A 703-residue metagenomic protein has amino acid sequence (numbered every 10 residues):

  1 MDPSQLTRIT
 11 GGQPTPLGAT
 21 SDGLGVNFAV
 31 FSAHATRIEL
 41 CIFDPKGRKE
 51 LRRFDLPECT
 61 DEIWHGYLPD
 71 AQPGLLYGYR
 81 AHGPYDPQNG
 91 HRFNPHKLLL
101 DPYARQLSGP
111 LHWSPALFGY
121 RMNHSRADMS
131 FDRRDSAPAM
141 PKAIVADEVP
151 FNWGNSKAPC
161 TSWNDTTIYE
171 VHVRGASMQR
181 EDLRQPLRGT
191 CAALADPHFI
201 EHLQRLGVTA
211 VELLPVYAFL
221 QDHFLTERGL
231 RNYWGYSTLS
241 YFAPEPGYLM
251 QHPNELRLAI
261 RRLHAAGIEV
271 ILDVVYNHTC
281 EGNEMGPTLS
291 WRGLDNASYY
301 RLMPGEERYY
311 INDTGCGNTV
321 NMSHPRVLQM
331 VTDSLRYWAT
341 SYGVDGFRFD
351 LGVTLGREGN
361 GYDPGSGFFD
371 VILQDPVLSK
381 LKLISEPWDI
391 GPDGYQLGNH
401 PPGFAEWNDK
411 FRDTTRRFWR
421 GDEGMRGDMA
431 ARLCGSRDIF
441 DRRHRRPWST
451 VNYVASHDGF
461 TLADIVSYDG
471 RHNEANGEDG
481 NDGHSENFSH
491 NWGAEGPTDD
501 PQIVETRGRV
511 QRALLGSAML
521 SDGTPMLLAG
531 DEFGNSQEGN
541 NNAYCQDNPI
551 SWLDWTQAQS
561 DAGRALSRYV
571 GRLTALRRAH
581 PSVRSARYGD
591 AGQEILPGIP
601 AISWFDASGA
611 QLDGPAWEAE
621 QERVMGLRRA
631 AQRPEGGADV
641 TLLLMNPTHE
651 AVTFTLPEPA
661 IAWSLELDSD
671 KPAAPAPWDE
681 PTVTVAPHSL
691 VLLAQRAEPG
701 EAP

Functional and structural regions predicted by a protein language model:
M1-Y169, R174, I503-G508, R512 (+2 more regions): Carbohydrate-interacting/catalytic domains
S32, E58-T60, D70-Q72, G83 (+17 more regions): Short, flexible loop/turn elements at secondary-structure junctions
R53, E181-P197, Y468-N473, A673-T682: Short, polar loop/linker segments at the starts of domains and inter-domain junctions
D86-G90, S177-R180, F219-H223, H278-E281 (+5 more regions): Short catalytic/ligand-binding loop motif for oxyanion handling, primarily in non-cytosolic enzymes, centered on
S136, C160, H172-V344, L351-V377 (+1 more regions): Substrate-binding/active-site clefts of carbohydrate-active enzymes
T167-Y169, V211, V270-L272, F347 (+2 more regions): Hydrophobic faces of well-ordered beta-strands that scaffold small-molecule active sites in alpha/beta enzyme cores
I200-R205, I260, T332-A339, F369-L373 (+5 more regions): Non-transmembrane alpha-helical segments in soluble domains of secreted/periplasmic/extracellular proteins
G343, E358, P364-A529, F533-G534 (+7 more regions): Conserved alpha/beta catalytic core and glycan-binding cleft of carbohydrate-active enzymes
